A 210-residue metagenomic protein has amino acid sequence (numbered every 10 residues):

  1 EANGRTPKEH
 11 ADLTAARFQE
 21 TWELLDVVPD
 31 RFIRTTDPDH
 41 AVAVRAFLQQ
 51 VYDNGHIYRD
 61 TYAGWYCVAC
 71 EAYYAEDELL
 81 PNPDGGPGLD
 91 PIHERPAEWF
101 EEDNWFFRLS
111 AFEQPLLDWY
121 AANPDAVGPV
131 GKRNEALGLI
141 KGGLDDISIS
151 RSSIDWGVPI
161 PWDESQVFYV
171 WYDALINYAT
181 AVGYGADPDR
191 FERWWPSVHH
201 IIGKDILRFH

Functional and structural regions predicted by a protein language model:
E1, V44, C70-A72, D77-L80 (+1 more regions): Short acidic, glycine/serine/threonine-rich loops at helix termini
E1-Y58, R208: N-terminal Rossmann-like or analogous alpha/beta NTP/dinucleotide-binding catalytic cores that position adenine
G4-E9, D60-W65, A75, H93: Basic, alpha-helical terminal appendages of large translation-related enzymes
V28, G64-C70: Short, conserved phosphate-binding/catalytic loop or strand-edge motifs used in phosphoryl-/nucleotidyl-transfer
R34, D39-A43, A69, I92-F209: Structured secondary-structure scaffolds
N54-A63, E76-G85: Short, flexible, mixed-charge glycine/proline-rich loop motifs that serve as phosphate/nucleic-acid-contacting
W65, P87-L89, D146: Cys/His-enriched microdomains
